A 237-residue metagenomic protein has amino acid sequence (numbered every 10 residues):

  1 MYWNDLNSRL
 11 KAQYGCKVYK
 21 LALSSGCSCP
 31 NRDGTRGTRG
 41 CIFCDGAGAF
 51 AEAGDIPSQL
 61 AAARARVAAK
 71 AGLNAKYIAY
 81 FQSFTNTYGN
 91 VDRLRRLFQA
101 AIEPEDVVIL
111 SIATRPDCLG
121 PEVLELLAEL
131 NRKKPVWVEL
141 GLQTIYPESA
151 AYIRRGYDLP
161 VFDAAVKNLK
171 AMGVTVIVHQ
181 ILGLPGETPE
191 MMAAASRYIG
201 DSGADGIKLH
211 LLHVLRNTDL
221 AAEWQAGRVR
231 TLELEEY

Functional and structural regions predicted by a protein language model:
M1-I78: N-terminal [4Fe-4S]-dependent radical SAM core
A71-R154, A164, A171: Conserved SAM/AdoMet-binding glycine-rich loop
K76-Y80, E139, V176-Q180, I207-H213: Short beta-strand segments at enzyme active-site cores
L94, F162-D163, T188, M192 (+1 more regions): Aromatic/hydrophobic pocket-lining residues that form the small-molecule binding cavity in soluble enzyme cores
P104-E105, L130, L159-V178, R228-Y237: Alpha-helix-loop-beta-strand connector modules within alpha/beta enzyme cores
E148-L159, A222-T231: Glycine-rich tight-turn/loop motif centered on a GG-T
L182-E187, G206-T231: Flexible glycine/acidic-rich beta-alpha junction loops that bind and position SAM and/or redox cofactors in anaerobic
P185-D201: Catalytic cores of alpha/beta
